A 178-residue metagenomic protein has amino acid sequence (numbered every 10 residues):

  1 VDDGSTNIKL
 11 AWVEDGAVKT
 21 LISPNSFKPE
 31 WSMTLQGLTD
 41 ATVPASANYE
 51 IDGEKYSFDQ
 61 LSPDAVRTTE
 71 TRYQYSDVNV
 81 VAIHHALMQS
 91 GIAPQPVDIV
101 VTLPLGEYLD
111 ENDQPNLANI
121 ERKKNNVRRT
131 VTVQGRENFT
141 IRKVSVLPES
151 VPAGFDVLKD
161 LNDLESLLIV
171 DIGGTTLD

Functional and structural regions predicted by a protein language model:
V1-I169: Nucleotide/phosphate-binding catalytic cleft detector across ATP-hydrolyzing and phosphate-transferring enzymes
S166-D178: Basic (Lys/Arg-enriched) interaction patch that binds polyanionic ligands
